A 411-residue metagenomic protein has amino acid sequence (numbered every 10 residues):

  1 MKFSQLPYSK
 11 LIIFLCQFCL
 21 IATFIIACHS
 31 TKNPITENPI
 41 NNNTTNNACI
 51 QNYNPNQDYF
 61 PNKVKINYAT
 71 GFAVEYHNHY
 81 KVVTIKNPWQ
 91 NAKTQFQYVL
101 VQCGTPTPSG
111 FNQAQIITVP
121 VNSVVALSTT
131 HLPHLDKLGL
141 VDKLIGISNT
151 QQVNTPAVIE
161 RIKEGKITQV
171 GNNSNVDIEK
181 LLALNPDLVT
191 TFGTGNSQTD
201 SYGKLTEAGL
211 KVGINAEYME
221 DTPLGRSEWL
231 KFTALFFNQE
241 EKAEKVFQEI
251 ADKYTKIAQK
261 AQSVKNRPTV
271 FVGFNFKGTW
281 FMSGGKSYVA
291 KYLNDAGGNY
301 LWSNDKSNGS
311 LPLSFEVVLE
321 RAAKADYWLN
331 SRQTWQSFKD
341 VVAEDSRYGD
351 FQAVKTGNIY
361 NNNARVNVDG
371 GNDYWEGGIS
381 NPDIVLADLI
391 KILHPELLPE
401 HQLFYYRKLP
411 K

Functional and structural regions predicted by a protein language model:
K2-C16: Bacterial N-terminal signal peptides that target proteins for export
I21-A22, N42: Residue-level signal for mature regions of secreted extracellular proteins and peptides
F24-A27: C-terminal motif of bacterial Sec signal peptides marking the signal peptidase cleavage site
H29-K411: N-terminal ligand-binding lobe of clamshell/alpha-beta domains
